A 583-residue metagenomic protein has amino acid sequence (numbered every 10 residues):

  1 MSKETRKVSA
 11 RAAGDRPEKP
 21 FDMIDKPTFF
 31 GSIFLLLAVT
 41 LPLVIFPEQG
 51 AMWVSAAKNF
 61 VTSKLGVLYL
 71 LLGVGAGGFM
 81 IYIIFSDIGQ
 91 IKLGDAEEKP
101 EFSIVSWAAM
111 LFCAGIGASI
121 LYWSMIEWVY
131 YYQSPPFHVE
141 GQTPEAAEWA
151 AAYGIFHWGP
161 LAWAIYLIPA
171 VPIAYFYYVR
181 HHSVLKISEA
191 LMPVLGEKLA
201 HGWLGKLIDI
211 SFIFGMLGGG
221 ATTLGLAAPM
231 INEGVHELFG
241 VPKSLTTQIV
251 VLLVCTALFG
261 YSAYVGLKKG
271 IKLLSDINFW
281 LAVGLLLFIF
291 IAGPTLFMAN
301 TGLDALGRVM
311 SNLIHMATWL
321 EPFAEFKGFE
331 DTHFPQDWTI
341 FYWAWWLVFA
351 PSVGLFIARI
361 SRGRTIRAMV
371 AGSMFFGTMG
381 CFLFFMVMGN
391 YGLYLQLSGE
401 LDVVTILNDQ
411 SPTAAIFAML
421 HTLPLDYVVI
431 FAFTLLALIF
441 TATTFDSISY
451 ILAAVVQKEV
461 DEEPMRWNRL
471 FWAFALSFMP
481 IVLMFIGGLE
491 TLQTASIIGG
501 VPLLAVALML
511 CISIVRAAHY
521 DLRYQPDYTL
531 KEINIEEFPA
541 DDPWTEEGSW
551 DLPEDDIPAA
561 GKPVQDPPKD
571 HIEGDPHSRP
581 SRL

Functional and structural regions predicted by a protein language model:
M1-S9, Y528-L583: Long, low-complexity, intrinsically disordered cytosolic termini of multi-pass membrane proteins
S2-A146, L287, I514-A518, G574 (+1 more regions): N-terminal alpha-helical transmembrane segments of multi-pass membrane transport and channel/translocase proteins
T5-R6, I24-L36, G196-G205, V241-G260 (+6 more regions): Loop-to-transmembrane helix boundary motifs in multi-pass membrane proteins
R11-K19, M52-K58, F85-I104, V129-Y153 (+5 more regions): Flexible loop linkers connecting adjacent transmembrane helices in multi-pass alpha-helical membrane transporters
R11-M23, K186-H201, A227-V251, W280-F288 (+3 more regions): Helix-loop-helix connectors at the membrane interface of multi-pass transporters/channels
G14-F21, F46-V61, M80-E101, A150-W158 (+7 more regions): Membrane-water interface regions at transmembrane-helix termini and the short interhelical loops of multi-pass membrane
P20-V44, G77-M80, I116-I120, H157-P229 (+8 more regions): Helix-loop-helix module between adjacent transmembrane segments
W123-P135, Y177, H181, I289-N312 (+2 more regions): Extracellular/periplasmic helix-exit of transmembrane alpha-helices
